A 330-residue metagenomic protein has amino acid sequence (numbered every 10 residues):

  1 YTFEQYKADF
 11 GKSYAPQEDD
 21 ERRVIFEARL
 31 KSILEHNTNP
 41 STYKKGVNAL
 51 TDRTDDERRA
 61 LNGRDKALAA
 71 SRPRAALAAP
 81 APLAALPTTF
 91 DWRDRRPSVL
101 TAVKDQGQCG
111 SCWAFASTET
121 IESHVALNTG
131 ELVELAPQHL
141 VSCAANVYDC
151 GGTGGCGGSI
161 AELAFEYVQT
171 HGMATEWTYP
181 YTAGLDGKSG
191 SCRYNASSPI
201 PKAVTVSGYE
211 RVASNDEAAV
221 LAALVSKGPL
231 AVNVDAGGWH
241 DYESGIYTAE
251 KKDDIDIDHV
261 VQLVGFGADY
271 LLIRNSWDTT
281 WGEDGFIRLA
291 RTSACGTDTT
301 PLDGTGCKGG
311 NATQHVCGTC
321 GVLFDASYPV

Functional and structural regions predicted by a protein language model:
Y1-V330: Catalytic-core signature of thiol
